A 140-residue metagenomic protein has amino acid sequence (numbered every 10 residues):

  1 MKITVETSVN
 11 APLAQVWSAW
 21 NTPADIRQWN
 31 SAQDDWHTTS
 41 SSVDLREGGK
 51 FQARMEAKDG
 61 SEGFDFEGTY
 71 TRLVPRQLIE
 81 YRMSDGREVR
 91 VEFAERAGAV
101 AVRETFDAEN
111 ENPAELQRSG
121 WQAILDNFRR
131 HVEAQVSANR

Functional and structural regions predicted by a protein language model:
M1-D35: Hydrophobic ligand-binding cavity/cleft-lining segments
T4, E62-E67, G86-R90: Short, surface-exposed coil-to-beta transition loops
T4-N10, D44, R54, T69 (+1 more regions): Generic structural detector for well-ordered beta-strands
L13-A14, L45-R46, T71-R76, E92-A101: A short, structured loop/turn motif at beta-sheet edges
V16, I26, F51-A53, Y70 (+3 more regions): Hydrophobic pocket/interface hotspot
T38-R82: Glycine-rich portal/gate segments that line the openings of hydrophobic small-molecule binding cavities
L78-A123, F128: Beta-strand/loop substructures that line and gate deep hydrophobic ligand-binding cavities in soluble
R130-R140: Short, highly charged C-terminal tails/helix-capping segments
